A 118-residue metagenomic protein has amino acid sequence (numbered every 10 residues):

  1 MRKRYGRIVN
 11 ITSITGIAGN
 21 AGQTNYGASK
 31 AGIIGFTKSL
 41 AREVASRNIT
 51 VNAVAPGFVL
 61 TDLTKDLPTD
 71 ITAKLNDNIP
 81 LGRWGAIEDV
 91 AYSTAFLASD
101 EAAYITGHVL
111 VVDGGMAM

Functional and structural regions predicted by a protein language model:
V9, V51-V54, T64, G107 (+1 more regions): Hydrophobic structural elements of the Rossmann-like NAD(P)H-binding subdomain that define the short-chain
S13: Residue(s) in the substrate-gating loop at a strand-loop-helix junction that position the organic substrate next
I17, I34, A55-D66: Short, flexible catalytic-loop segment of classical short-chain dehydrogenase/reductase
A18-A21, A95, T106-M118: Short C-terminal tail/terminal secondary-structure segment of NAD(P)H-dependent dehydrogenase/reductase domains
S29, T37: Active-site helix of classical SDR
R42-S46, A103: Alpha-helical segment proximal to the catalytic Tyr-Lys
A53, N76-E101, I105, G114: C-terminal helical subdomain
K65-I79: A short C-terminal helix-loop "cap" of Rossmann-like NAD(P)-dependent dehydrogenase/epimerase domains
